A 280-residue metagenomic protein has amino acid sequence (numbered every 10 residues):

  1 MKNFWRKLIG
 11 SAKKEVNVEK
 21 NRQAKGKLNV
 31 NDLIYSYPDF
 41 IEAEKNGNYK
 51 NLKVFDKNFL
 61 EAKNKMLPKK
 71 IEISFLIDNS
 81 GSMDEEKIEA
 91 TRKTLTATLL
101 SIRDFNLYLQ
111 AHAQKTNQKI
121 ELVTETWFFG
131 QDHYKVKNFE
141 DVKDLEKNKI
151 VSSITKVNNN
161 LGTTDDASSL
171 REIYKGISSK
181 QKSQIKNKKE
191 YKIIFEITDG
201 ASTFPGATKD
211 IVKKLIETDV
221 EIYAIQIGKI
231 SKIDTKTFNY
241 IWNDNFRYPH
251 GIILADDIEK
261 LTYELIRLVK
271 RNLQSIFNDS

Functional and structural regions predicted by a protein language model:
M1-S280: Acidic, glycine-rich A-domain
